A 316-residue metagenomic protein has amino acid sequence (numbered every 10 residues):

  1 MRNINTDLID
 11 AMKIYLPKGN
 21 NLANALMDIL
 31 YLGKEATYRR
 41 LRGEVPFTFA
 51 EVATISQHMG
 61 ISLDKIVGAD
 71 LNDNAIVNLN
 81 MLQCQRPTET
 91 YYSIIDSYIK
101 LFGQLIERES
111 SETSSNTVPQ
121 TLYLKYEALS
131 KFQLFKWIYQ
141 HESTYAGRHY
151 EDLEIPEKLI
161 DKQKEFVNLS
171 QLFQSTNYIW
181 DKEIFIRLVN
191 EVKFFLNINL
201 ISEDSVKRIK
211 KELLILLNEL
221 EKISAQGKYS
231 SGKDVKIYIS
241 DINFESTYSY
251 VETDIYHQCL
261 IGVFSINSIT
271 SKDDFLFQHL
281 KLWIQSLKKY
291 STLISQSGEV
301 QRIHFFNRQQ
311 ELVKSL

Functional and structural regions predicted by a protein language model:
M1-I4, G33-Y38, L124-F132, G147-Q163: Charged, low-complexity, helix/coiled-coil-prone segments
M1-L82: Basic, Lys/Arg-rich alpha-helical nucleic-acid-recognition elements, primarily the DNA-binding modules of transcription
L8, M12, L22, L26 (+8 more regions): Generic structural signal of hydrophobic/aromatic residues within well-ordered alpha-helices of folded domains
Y15, G19, L105, E109 (+1 more regions): Short secondary-structure junctions and interdomain/linker hinges
E44, I55-S56, D73, N116 (+2 more regions): Residue-level signal for alpha-helical context at structural boundaries
N72-E151: Helix-turn-helix/homeodomain-like alpha-helical modules used for DNA recognition and transcription-factor dimerization
K136-N307: Hydrophobic protein-protein interaction segments
